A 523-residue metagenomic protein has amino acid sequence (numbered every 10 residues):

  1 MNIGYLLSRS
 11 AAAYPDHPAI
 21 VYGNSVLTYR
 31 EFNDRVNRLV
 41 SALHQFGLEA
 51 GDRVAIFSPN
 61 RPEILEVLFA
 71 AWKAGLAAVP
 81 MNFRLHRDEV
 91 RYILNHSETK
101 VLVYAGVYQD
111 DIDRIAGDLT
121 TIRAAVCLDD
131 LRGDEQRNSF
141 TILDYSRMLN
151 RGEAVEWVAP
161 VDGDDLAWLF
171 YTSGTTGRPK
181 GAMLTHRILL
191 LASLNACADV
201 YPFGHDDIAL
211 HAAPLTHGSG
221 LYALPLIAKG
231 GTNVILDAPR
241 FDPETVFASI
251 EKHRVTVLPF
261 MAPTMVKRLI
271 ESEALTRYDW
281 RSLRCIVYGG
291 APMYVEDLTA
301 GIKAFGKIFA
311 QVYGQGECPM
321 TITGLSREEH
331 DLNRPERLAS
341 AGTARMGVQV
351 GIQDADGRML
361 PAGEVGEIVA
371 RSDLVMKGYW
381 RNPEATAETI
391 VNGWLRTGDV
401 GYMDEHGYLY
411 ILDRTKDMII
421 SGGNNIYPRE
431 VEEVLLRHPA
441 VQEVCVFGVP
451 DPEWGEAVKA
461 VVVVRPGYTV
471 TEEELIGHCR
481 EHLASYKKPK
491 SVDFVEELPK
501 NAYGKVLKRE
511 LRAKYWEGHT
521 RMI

Functional and structural regions predicted by a protein language model:
I3, S8, D16-R61, L65 (+3 more regions): Conserved AMP-binding/adenylate-forming core of the ANL superfamily
S8, S25, Q45-F46, K73-N150 (+1 more regions): Structural core segment of the AMP-binding/adenylate-forming
P15, C127, I142, G152-Y171 (+3 more regions): Conserved pre-ATP/AMP-binding loop-to-beta segment of ANL
T28-E31, A167-L191: Conserved AMP-binding A3 loop
N33-R38, N150, A182-G204, A212 (+2 more regions): Conserved structural elements of the adenylate-forming
L85, Y104, A248, S372 (+6 more regions): AMP-binding/adenylate-forming catalytic core of the ANL superfamily
L190-I208, G218-V257, S272: Conserved AMP-binding/adenylation subdomain of ANL enzymes
G231, V255-M261, I270-E336, Q349 (+1 more regions): Gly/Ser/Thr-rich phosphate-binding loop
